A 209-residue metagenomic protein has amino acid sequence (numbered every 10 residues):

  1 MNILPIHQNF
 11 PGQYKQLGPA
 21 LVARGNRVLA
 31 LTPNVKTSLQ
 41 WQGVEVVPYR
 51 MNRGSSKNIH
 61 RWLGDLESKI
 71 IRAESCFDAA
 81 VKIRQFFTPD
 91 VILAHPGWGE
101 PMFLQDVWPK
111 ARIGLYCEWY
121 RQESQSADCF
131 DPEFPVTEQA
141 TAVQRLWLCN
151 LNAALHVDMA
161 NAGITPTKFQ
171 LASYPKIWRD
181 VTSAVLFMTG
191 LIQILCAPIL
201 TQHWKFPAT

Functional and structural regions predicted by a protein language model:
M1-E45: N-terminal subdomain of nucleotide-sugar transferases
P5, A94-H95, T165-P166: Short beta-strand scaffold positions
P11-K15, G99-M102, L171-A172: Short, well-ordered alpha-helical microsegments
A30-F86: A conserved catalytic-core segment of Leloir-type glycosyltransferases
L31-S38, P96-G99, K168-L171: Short, polar loop motifs at secondary-structure junctions
R53-L63, K110-N150, I194, P198-I199: Acceptor-binding helix/loop patch of EC 2.4 sugar-transfer enzymes, predominantly nucleotide-sugar-dependent
A80-W98, G114: Short N-terminal targeting/anchoring amphipathic segment
L146-A184, L191-W204: A short, active-site helix/loop in glycosyltransferases that binds the activated sugar's phosphate group
